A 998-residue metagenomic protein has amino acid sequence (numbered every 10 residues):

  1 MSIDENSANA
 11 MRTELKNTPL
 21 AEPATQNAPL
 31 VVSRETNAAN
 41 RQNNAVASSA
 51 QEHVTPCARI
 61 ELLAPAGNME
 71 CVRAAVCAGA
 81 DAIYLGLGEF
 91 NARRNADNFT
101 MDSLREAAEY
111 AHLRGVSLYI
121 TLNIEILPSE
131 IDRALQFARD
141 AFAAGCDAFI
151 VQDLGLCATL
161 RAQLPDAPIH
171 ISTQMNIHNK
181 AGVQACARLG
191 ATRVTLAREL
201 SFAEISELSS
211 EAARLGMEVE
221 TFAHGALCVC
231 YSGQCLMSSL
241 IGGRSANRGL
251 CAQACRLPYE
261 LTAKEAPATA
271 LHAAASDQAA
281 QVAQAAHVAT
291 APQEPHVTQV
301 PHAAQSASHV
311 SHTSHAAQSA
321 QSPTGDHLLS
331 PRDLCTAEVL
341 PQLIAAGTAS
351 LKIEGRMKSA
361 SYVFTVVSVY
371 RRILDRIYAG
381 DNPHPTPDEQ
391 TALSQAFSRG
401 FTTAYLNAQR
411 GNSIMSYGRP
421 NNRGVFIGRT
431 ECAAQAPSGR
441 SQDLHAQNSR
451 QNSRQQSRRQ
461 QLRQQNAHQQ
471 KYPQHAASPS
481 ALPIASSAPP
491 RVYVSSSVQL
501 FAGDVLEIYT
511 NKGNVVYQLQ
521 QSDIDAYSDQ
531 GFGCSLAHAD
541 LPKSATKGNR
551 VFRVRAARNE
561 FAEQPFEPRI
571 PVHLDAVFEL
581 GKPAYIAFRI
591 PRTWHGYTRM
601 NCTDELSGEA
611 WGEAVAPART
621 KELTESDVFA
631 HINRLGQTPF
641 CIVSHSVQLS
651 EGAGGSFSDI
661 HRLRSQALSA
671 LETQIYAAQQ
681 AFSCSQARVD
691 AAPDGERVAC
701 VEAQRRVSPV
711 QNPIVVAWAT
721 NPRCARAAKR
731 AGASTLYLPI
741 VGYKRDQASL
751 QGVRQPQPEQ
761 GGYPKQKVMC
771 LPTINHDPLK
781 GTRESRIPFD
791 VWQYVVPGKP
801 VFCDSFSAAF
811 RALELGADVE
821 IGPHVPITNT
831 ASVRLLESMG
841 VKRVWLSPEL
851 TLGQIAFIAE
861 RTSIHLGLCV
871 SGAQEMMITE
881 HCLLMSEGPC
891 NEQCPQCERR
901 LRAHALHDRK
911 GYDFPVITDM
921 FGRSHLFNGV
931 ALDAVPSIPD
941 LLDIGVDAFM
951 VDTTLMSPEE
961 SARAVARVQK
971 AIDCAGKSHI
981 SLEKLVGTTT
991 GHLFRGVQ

Functional and structural regions predicted by a protein language model:
S2-N17, N27, S49-C77, A82-A92 (+11 more regions): Surface-exposed amphipathic alpha-helical tracts and adjacent flexible/coil segments at the periphery of soluble enzymes
R94-N98: Conserved non-cysteine loop/helix-boundary elements of the Radical SAM core domain that shape
F99-L104: Glycine-rich, highly charged phosphate/nucleotide-binding loops
